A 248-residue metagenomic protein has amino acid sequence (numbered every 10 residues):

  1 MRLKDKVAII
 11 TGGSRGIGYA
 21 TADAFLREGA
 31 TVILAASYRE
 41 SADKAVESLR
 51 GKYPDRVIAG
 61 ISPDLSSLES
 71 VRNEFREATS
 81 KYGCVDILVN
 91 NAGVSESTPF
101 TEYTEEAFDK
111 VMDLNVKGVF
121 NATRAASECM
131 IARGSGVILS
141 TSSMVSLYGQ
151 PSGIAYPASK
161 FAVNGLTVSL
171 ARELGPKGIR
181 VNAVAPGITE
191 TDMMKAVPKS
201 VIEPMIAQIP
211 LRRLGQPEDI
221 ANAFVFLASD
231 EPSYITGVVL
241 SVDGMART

Functional and structural regions predicted by a protein language model:
V7, S14-G16: Conserved glycine-rich cofactor-binding loop
E28-A45: Conserved glycine-rich Rossmann-like NAD(P)H-binding loop of the short-chain dehydrogenase/reductase
P99-F100, T104-M112, M194, M205: Substrate-binding pocket helix/loop in short-chain dehydrogenase/reductase
T123, S159: Active-site helix of classical SDR
E128, R172-P176, S233: Alpha-helical segment proximal to the catalytic Tyr-Lys
S143: Residue(s) in the substrate-gating loop at a strand-loop-helix junction that position the organic substrate next
Y148, V225, T236-T248: Short C-terminal tail/terminal secondary-structure segment of NAD(P)H-dependent dehydrogenase/reductase domains
